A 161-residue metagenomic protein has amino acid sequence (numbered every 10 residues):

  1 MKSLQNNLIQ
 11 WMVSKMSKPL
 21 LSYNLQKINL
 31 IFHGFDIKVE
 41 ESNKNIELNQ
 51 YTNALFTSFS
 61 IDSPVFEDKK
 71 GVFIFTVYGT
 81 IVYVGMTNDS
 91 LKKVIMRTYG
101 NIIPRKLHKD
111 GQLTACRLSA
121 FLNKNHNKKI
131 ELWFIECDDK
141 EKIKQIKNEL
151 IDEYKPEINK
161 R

Functional and structural regions predicted by a protein language model:
M1-K92: GIY-YIG nuclease catalytic motif and its immediate N-terminal context
Q10, L30, K93, R97 (+4 more regions): Charged/polar, solvent-exposed surface patches and flexible loops
Q26, H33-F35, K44, T114-C116 (+2 more regions): Generic structural motif recognizing short loop/turn segments at the entrances and edges of beta-strands
N49-Y51, V94, W133, R161: Surface-exposed loop/turn and secondary-structure junction residues enriched for glycine/proline
D62-V65, S90-K140: Conserved short loop/helix modules at catalytic or binding sites in compact beta-alpha or helix-hairpin-helix contexts
K140-R161: Intrinsically disordered, low-complexity regulatory tails
